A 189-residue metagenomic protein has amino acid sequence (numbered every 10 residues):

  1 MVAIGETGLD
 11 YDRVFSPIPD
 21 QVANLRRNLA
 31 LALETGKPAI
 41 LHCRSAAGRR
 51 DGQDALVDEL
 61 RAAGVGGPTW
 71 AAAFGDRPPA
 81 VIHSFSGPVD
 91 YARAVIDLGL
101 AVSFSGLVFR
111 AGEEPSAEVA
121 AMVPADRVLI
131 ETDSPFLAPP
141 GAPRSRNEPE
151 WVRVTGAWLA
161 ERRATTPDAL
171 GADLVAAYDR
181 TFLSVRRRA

Functional and structural regions predicted by a protein language model:
M1-L98, R110-E113, E118-V119, G141-E150 (+2 more regions): Divalent metal-binding pocket/active-site signature
T7, T132, T155: Ser/Thr-centric signal marking residues that sit in or immediately flank functional binding/regulatory motifs
L9, V102, F136: Active-site micro-motifs of SAM-dependent methyltransferase domains
I40, V81, S103, L129-E131: Structural detector of well-ordered beta-strand residues that form the stable sheet scaffold of enzyme domains
G99-S105: Short, basic, glycine/proline-bearing loop/turn elements
M122: Beta-strand-rich ligand-recognition modules
D126-E148: Short acidic/histidine-rich active-site segments
E150-A189: Mid-to-C-terminal alpha-helical segments outside catalytic/metal-binding sites
